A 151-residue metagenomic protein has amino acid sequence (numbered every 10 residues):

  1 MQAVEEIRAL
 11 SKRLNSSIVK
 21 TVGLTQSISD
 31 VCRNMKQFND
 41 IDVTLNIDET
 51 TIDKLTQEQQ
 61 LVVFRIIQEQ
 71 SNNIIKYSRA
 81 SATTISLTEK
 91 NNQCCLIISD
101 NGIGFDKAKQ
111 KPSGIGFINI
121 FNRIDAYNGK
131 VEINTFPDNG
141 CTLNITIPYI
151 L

Functional and structural regions predicted by a protein language model:
M1-L151: Coiled-coil dimerization/phosphotransfer module
